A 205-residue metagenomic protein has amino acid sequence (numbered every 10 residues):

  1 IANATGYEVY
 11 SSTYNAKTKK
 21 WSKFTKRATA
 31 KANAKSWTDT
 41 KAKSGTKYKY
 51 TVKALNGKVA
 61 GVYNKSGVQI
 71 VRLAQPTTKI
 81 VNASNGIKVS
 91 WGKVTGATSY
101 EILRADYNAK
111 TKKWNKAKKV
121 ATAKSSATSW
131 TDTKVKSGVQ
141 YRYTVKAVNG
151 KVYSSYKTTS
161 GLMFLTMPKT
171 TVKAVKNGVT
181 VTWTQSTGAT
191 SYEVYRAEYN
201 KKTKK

Functional and structural regions predicted by a protein language model:
I1-N3, S44, N56-G96, S137 (+1 more regions): Pro/Thr/Ser/Gly-rich low-complexity, intrinsically disordered linker/stalk tracts
N3-K26, G96-K119, K146, S186-K205: Extracellular low-complexity, O-glycosylation-prone stalks/linkers
Y7, W37-V59, W130-Y153, S191-Y192: Beta-strand-rich modules
S11, D39, Y50, T78 (+5 more regions): Polar/charged side chains located within well-ordered beta-strands of beta-rich proteins
Y14, A32, L55, N82 (+4 more regions): Generic beta-strand structural signal
R27-N33, V120-S126: Short beta-strand segments within Ig-like beta-sandwich modules, predominantly Fibronectin type-III
K31, W37, I70-V71, W130 (+1 more regions): Extracellular fibronectin type III
A34-T38, K88, A127-T131, T180: Short, surface-exposed beta-strand/beta-hairpin micro-motifs centered on an aromatic residue
